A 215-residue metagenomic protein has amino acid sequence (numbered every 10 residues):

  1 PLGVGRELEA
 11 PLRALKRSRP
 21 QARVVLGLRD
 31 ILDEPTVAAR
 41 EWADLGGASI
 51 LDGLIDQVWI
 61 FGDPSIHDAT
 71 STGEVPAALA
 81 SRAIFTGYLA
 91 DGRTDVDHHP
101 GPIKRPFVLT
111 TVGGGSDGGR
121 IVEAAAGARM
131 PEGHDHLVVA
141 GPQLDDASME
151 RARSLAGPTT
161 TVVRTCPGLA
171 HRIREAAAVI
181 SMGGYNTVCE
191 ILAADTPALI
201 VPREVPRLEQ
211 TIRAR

Functional and structural regions predicted by a protein language model:
P1-A14: N-terminal glycine-rich phosphate/adenylate-binding segment common to multiple enzyme folds
L12-I31: Active-site proximal beta-strand in glycosyltransferases
A14-L15, I50, V75, A128 (+2 more regions): Hydrophobic/aromatic ligand-binding patch that stacks against planar heteroaromatic rings of cofactors or nucleotides
S18-R23, A80-S81, H134, T196: A short helix->loop->beta-strand "cap" motif at the edges of active sites that frequently abuts
P20-V24, V108, R203: Short beta-strand/loop segments at the ligand-binding rim of alpha/beta enzyme cores
G27-G118, Q143-D146: A nucleotide-sugar donor-handling region in carbohydrate enzymes
G73-V75, G87-A178, I212: Donor-nucleotide binding loops and adjacent catalytic segments primarily of GT-B fold Leloir glycosyltransferases
L169-Q210: A donor-sugar binding/catalytic signature common to diverse glycosyltransferases and related nucleotide-sugar
